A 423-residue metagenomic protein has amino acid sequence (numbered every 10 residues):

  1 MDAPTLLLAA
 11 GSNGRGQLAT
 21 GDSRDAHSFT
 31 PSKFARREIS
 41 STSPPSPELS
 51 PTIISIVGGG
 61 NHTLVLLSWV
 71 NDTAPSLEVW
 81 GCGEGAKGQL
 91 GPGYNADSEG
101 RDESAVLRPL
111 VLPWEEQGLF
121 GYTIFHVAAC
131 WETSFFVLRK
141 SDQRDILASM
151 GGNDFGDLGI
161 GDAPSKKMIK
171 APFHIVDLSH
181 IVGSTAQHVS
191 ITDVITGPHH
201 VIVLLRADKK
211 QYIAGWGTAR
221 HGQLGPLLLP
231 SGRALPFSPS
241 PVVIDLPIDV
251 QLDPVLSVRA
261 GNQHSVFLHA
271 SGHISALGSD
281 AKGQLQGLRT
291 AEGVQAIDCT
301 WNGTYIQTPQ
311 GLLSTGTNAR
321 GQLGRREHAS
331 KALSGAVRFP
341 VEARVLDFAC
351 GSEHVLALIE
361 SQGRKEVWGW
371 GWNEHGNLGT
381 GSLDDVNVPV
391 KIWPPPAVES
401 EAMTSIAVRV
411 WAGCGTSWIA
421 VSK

Functional and structural regions predicted by a protein language model:
M1-K423: Eukaryote-biased RCC1-like beta-propeller repeat architecture
